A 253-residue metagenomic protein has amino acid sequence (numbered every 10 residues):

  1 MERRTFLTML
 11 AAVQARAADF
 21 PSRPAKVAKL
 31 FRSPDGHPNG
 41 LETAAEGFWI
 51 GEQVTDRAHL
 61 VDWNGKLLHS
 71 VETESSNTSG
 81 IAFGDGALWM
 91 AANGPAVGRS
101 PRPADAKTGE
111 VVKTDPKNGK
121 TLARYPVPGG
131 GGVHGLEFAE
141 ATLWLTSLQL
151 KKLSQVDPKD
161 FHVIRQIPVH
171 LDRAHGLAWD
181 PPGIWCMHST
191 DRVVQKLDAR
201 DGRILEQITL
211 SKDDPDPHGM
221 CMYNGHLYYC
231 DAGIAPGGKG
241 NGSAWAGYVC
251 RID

Functional and structural regions predicted by a protein language model:
R4-A18: N-terminal export signals
A18-P24: Blade/loop signatures of beta-propeller domains
K26-R32, K66-V71, K120-P126, H162-I167 (+1 more regions): A short beta-strand motif characteristic of beta-propeller blades
S33-A44, S75-D85, A92-P95, V127-E140 (+2 more regions): Beta-rich, blade/repeat-based domains predominating in secreted/periplasmic proteins but also intracellular
P34, I50-T55, M90-A106, L145-L150 (+2 more regions): Conserved beta-strand positions in repeat-built beta-propeller and related beta-rich domains
R57-H59, G109-V112, K152-S154, V193-Q195 (+1 more regions): A short loop-to-beta-strand structural motif that recurs across blades of beta-propeller domains
D62-K66, D115-N118, D157-F161, D198-G202 (+1 more regions): Short loop/turn segments that connect beta-strands within beta-propeller blades
C221-D253: Blade-level signature of beta-propeller repeat domains, shared across WD40, Kelch, NHL, RCC1 and BNR/Asp-box propellers
